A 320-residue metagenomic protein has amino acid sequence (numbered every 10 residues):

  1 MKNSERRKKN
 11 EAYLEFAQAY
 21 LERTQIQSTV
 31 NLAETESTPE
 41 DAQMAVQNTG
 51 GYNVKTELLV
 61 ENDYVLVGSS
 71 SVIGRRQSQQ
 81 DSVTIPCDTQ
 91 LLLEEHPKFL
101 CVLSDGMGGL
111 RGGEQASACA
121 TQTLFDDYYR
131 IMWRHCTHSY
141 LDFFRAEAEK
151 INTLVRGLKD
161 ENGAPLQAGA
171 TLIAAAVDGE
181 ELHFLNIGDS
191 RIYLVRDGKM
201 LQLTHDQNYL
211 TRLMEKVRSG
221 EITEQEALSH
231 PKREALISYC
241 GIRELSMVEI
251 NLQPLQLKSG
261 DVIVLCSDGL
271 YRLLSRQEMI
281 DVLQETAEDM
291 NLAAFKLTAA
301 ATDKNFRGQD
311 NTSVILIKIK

Functional and structural regions predicted by a protein language model:
M1-K320: PP2C/PPM-type serine/threonine phosphatase catalytic domain
